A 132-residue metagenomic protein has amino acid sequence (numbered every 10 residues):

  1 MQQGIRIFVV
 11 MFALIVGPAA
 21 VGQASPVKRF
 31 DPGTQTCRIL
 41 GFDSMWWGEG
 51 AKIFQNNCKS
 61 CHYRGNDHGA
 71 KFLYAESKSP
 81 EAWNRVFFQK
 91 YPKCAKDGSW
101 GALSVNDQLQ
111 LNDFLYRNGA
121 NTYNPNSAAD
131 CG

Functional and structural regions predicted by a protein language model:
M1-V9: Bacterial N-terminal signal peptides that target proteins for export
V9-G17: Bacterial N-terminal signal peptides
P18-P26: Sec/Tat signal peptide C-region and signal peptidase I cleavage site
S25-I53: Electrostatic cytochrome c docking/interface patches
F54-G65, L111: The canonical Cys-X-X-Cys-His
A70-S77: Short cysteine/histidine-rich zinc-coordinating motifs and their immediately flanking basic loops
R85-D107: Short Fe-S-cluster ligation motifs
W100-G132: C-terminal capping alpha-helices of c-type cytochrome domains
